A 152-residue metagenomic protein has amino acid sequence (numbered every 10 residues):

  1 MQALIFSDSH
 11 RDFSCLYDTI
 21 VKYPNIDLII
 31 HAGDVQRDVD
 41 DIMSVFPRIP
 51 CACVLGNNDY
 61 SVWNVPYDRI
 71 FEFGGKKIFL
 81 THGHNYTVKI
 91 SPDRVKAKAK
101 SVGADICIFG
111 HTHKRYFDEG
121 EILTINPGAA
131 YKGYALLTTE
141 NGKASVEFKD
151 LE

Functional and structural regions predicted by a protein language model:
M1-R48, D59-P66, T139-N141, E147-E152: N-terminal active-site segment of His-dependent metallophosphoesterases
Q2-A3, G74, A97-G103, G120-E152: Binuclear metal-dependent phosphoesterase catalytic core
I5-S7, L28-D34, A52-N57, F79-H82 (+2 more regions): Active-site neighborhood of phospho(di)ester-bond hydrolases with catalytic His/Asp-centered motifs
H10-S14, Q36-D40, N58-W63, Y86-S91 (+2 more regions): Active-site environment of divalent metal-dependent phosphoester hydrolases
P47-P50, I122: A short helix->loop->beta-strand "cap" motif at the edges of active sites that frequently abuts
P50-V88: Helix-adjacent hinge/juxtasegments
K77-T112: Internal catalytic-core helix/loop-beta-alpha segment that presents or stabilizes conserved functional determinants
